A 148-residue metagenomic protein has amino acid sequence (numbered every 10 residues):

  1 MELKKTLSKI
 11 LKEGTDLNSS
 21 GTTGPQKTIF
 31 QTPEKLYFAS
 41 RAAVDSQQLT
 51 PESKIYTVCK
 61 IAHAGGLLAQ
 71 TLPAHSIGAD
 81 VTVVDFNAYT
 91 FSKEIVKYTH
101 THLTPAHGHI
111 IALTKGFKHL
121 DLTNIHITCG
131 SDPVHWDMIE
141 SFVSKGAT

Functional and structural regions predicted by a protein language model:
M1-K5, K27-F30, A79-F86: Short beta-strand->loop structural element characteristic of the AMP-binding/adenylate-forming
E2-N18, Q48-K54: Conserved pre-ATP/AMP-binding loop-to-beta segment of ANL
E13-R41: Conserved AMP-binding A3 loop
S19-T22, I55, T101, I127: Conserved S/T- and glycine-rich ATP-binding loop of Class I adenylate-forming
E34, A106, D132-P133: Alpha-helix/helix-capping structural signal
F38-K54, A62-H100: Conserved AMP-binding/adenylation subdomain of ANL enzymes
V58-C59, T104, C129-S131: Short hydrophobic "strand-cap" motifs at the C-terminus of beta-strands
A112-T148: Gly/Ser/Thr-rich phosphate-binding loop
